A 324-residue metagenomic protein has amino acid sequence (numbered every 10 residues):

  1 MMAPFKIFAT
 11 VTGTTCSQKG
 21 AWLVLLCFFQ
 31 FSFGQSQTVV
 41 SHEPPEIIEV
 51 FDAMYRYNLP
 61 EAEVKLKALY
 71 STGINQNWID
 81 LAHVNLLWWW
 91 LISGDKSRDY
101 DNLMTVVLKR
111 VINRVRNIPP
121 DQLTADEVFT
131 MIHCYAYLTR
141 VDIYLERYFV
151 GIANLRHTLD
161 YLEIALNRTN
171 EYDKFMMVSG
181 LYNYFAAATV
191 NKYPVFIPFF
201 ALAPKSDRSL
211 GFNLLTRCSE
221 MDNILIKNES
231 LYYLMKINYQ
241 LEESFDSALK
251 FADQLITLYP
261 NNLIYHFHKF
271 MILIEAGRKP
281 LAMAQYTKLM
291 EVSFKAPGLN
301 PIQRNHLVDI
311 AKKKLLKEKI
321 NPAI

Functional and structural regions predicted by a protein language model:
M1-E46, R278: Bacterial Sec-dependent N-terminal signal peptides
Q35-D80, L86-N102, V106, N117-P120 (+4 more regions): Extreme N-terminal leader/anchor segments
E43-P45, P60-E63, H83-A125, F129-E171 (+3 more regions): Short coil/linker segments at helix-helix boundaries
I74, Q122-L123, T169-E171, N223 (+2 more regions): Short coil turns that delineate tetratricopeptide repeat
A203, S209-N213, P280-K295: TPR/TPR-like (Sel1-like) alpha-helical repeat modules
T216, E220-D246, D253: Alpha-helical adaptor scaffolds
